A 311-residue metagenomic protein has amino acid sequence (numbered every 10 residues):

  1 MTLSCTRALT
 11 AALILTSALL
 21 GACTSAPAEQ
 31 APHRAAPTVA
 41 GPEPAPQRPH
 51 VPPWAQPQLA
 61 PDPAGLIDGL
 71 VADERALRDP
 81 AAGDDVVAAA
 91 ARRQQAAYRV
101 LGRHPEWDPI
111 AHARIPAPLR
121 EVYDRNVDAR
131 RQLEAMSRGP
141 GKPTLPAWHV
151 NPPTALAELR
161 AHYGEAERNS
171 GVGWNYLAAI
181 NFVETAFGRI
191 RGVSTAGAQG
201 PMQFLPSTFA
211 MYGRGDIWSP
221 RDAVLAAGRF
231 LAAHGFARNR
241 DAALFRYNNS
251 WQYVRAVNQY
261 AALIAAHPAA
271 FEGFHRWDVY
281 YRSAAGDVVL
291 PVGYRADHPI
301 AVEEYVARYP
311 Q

Functional and structural regions predicted by a protein language model:
M1-T10: Bacterial N-terminal signal peptides that target proteins for export
L13: Charged DNA-binding/catalytic regions of mobile-element recombinases
L20-A22: C-terminal motif of bacterial Sec signal peptides marking the signal peptidase cleavage site
T24-P27: Bacterial signal peptide processing site
A36-K142: An acidic, Gly/Ser/Thr/Pro-rich helix-cap/linker signature
E106-V292, A301-A307: Catalytic glycan-binding domains that act on GlcNAc-containing polysaccharides
Y309-Q311: Short, solvent-exposed mixed-charge patches
